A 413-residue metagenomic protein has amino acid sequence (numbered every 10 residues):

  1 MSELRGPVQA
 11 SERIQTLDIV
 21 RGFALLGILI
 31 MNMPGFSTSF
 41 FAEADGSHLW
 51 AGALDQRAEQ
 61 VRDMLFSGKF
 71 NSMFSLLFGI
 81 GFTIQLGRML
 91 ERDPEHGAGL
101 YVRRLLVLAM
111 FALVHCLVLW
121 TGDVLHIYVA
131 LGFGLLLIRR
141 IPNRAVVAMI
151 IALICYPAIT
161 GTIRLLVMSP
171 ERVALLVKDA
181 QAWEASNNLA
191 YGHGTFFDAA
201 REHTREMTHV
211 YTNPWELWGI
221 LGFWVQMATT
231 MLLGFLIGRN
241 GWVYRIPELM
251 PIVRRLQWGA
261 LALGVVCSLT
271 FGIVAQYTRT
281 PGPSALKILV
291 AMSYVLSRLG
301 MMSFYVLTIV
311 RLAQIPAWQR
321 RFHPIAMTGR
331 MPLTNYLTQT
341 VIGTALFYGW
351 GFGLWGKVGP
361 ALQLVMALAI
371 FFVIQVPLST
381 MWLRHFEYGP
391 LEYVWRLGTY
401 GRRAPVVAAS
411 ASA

Functional and structural regions predicted by a protein language model:
S2-Q85: N-terminal signal-anchor module of multipass membrane proteins
E3, A317, G359-A413: C-terminal "closing" transmembrane helix and its immediate cytosolic amphipathic cap in multi-pass membrane proteins
Q15-V20, A24, Q257, A313-G343 (+2 more regions): Functional transmembrane helices that form membrane-embedded active or gating regions
S72-G87, V124-L137, G222-R245, S297-P316: Specific transmembrane alpha-helix
I84-R164, G343: Internal alpha-helical transmembrane segments
I151-L233: Long hydrophobic alpha-helical segments that form multi-pass transmembrane helix bundles in integral membrane proteins
G219, K287-S297, M331-P332, W355-T380: Membrane-interface transmembrane-helix boundary segments in multi-pass integral membrane proteins
A260-A313: Alpha-helical transmembrane segments and terminal signal-anchor/GPI-anchor hydrophobic tails, characterized by long
